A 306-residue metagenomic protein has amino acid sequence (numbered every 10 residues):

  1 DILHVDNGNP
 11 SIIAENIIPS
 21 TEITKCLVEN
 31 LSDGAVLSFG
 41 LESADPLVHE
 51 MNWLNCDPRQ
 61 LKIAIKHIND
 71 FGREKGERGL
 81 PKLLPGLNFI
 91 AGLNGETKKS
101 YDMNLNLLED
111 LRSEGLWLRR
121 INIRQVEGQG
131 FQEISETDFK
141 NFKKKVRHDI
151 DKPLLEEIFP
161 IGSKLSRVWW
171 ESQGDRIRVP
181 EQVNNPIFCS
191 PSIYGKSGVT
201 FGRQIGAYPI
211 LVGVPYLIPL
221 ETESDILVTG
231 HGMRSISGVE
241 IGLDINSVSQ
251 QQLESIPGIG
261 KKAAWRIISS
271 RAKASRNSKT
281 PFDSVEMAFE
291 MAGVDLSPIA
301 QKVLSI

Functional and structural regions predicted by a protein language model:
D1-E96: Conserved SAM/AdoMet-binding glycine-rich loop
A14, L41-E42, P46-N52, L83-K99 (+2 more regions): Flexible glycine/acidic-rich beta-alpha junction loops that bind and position SAM and/or redox cofactors in anaerobic
T24-A35, N106-N122, G293-V294: Structural recognition of alpha->loop->beta junctions
R147-G242: Terminal RNA-binding accessory module
L243-E254: Disulfide-bonded cysteine-rich modules in secreted/extracellular proteins, activating on the conserved Cys frameworks
G260-K261: Small-residue hinge/turn detector
I268-F282: Residue-level signature of tetratricopeptide-repeat
S269, E286-I306: Alpha-helical interaction/regulatory segments in DNA maintenance proteins
